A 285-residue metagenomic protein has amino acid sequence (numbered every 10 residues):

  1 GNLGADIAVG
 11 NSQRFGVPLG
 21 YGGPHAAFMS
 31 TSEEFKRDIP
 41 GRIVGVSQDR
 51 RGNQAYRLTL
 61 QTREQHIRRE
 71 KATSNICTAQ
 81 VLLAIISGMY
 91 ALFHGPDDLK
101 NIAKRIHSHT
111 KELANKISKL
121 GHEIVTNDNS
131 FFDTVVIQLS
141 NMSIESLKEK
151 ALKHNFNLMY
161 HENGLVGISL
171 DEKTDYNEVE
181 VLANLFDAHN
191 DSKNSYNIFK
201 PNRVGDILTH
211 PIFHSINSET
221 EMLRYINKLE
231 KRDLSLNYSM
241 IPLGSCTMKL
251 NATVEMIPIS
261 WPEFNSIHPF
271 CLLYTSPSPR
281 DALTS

Functional and structural regions predicted by a protein language model:
G1-S12: Catalytic PLP-binding core of fold-type I/II PLP enzymes
G10-L120, V125-D128: Active-site C-terminal subdomain of aminotransferase-like
H107-T110, L120-L152, L170-K173: Conserved PLP-binding catalytic core of the aspartate aminotransferase-like
E162-N177, L182-A183: Noncatalytic alpha-helical scaffolds and linker/capping helices
Y176-P242, C246-V254, I259: Flexible inter-domain linker/hinge segments
S239, S260-S276: A glycine-/small-polar-enriched, mobile loop at the entrance of the PLP active site in fold-type I
Y274-T284: Single conserved hydrophobic/aromatic residue that forms the stacking wall/gate of nucleotide- or nucleobase-binding
